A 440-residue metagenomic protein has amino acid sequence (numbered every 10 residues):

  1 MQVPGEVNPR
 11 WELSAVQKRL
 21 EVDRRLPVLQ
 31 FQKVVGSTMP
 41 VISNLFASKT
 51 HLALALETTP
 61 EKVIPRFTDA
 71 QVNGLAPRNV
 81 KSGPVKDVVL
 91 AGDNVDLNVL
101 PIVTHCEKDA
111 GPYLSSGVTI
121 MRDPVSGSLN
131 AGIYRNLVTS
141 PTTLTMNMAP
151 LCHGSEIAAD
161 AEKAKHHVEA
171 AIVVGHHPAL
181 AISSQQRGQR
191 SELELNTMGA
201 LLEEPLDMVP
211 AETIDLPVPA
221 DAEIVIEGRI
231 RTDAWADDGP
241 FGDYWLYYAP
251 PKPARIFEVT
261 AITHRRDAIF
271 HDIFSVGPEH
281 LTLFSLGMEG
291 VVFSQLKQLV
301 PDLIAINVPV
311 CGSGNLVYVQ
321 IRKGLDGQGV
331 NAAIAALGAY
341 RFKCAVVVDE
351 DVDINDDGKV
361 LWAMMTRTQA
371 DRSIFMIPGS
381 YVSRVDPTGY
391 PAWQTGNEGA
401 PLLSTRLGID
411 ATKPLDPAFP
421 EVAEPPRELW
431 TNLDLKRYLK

Functional and structural regions predicted by a protein language model:
M1-I256, A261-K440: Extended, highly charged
